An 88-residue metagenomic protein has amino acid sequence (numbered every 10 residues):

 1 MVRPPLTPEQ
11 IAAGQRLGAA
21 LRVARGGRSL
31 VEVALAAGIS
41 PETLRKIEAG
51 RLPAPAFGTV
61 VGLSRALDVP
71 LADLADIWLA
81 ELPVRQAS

Functional and structural regions predicted by a protein language model:
M1-G27, A72, V84: A short, Lys/Arg-rich alpha-helix, primarily the initiator
A19, V23, K46, R65 (+1 more regions): DNA-binding alpha-helical recognition surfaces that contact promoter or target DNA
R22, V31-E32, V61: Residues within the helices of the helix-turn-helix
G26-K46: Short alpha-helical DNA-recognition segment
G27-S29, P55-G58: Residue-level signal for the short linker/turn that defines the boundary of a DNA-recognition helix
S40-T43, A56, P70: Short coil turns linking two alpha-helices in DNA-binding domains
A49-R51, L79: Residue-level detection of the helix-turn-helix DNA-binding "recognition helix"
G58-D73: DNA major-groove recognition helix of helix-turn-helix/homeodomain DNA-binding modules
